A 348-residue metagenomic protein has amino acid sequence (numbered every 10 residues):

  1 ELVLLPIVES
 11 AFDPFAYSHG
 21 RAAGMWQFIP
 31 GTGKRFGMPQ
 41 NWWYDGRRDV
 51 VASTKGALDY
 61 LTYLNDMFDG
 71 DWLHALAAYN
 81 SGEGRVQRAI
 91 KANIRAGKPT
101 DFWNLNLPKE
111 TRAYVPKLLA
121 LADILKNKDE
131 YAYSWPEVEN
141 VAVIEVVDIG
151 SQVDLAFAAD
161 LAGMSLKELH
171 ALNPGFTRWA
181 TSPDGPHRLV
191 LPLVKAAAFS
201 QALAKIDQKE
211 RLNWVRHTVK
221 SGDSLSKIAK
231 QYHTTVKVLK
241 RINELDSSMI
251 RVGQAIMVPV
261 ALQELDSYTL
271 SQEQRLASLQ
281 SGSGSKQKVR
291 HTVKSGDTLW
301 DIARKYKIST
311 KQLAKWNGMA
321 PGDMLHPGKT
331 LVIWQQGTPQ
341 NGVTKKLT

Functional and structural regions predicted by a protein language model:
E1-A11, D59-L61, N65: Export/targeting segments at the very N-terminus of extracytoplasmic proteins
E1-I7, A23, D71-A77: Alpha-helical scaffolds flanking conserved acidic
I7-E9, F15, P39: Short, contiguous, well-ordered secondary-structure segments
S10, S18, S224-S226, W300: Short linear Ser/Thr-Pro motifs
A16-G37: Short, surface-exposed glycine/acidic/tryptophan-bearing loops
R35, Q40-F68, L73-S295, T310-K311 (+2 more regions): Extracytoplasmic and endomembrane cell-envelope/extracellular-matrix remodeling and assembly machinery
